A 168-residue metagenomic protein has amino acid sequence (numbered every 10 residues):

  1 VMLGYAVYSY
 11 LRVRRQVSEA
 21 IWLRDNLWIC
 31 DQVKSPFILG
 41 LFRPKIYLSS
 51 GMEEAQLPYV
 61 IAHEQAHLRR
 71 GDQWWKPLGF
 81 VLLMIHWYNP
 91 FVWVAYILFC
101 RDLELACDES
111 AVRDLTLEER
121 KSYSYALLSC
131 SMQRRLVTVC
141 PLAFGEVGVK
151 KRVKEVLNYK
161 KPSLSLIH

Functional and structural regions predicted by a protein language model:
V1-I167: Membrane-embedded and juxtamembrane structural elements of multi-pass membrane proteins
